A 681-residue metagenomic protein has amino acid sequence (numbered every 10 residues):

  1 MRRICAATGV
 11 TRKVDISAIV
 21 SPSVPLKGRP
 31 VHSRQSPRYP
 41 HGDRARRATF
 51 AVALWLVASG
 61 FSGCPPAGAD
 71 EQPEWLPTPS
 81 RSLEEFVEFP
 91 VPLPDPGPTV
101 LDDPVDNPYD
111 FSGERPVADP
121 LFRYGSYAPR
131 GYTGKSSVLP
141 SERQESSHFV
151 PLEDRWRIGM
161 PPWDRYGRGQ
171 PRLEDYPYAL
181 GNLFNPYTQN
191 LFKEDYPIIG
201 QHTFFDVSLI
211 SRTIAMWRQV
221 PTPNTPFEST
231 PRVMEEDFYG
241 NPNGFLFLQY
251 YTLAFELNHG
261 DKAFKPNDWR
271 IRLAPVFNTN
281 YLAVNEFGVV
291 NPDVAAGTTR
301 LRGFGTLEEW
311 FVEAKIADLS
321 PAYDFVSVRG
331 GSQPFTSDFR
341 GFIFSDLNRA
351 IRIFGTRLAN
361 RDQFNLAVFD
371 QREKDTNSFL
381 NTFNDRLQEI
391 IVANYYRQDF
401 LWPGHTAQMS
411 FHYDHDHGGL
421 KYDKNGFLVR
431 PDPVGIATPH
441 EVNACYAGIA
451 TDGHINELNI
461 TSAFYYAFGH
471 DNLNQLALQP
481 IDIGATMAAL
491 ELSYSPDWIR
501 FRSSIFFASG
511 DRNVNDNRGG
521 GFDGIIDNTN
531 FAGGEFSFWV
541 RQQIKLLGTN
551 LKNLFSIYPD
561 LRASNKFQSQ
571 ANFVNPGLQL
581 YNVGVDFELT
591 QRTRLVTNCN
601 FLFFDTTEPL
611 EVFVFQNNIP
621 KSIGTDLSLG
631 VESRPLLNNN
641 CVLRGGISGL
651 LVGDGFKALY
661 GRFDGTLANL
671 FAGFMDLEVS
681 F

Functional and structural regions predicted by a protein language model:
T49-S62: Bacterial N-terminal signal peptides
F61-N267, D497, F501: N-terminal periplasmic/intermembrane-space "pro-region" immediately following the signal or transit peptide
T133, S137-P140, P151-D154, P161 (+8 more regions): Outer-membrane beta-barrel channel domains
E142-F205, L253-P266, E313-P321, G355-A359 (+8 more regions): Outer-membrane beta-barrel proteins
G200-I210, L248, F264-R272, Y323-S327 (+7 more regions): Outer-membrane beta-barrel architecture
A322-D324, Q333-G519, Y581, E588-Q591 (+4 more regions): Signature for the C-terminal beta-barrel architecture of outer-membrane proteins
R512-S622: C-terminal structural cap/anchor segments
L636-F681: Predominantly the C-terminal beta-signal and adjacent terminal strand-loop region of outer-membrane beta-barrel
